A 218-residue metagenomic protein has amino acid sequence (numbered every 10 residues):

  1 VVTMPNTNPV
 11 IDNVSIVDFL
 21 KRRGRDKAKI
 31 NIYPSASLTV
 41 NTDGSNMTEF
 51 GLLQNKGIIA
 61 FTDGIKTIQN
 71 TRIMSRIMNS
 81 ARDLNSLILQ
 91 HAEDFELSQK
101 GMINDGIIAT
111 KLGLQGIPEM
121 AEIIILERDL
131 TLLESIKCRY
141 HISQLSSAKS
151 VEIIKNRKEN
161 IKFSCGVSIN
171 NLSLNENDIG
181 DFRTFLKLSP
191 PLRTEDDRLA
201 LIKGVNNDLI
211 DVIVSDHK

Functional and structural regions predicted by a protein language model:
V1-K27: Metal-associated gating/positioning segment near the N- to mid-region
V1-T3, K29-Y33, D105-L114: Gly-rich Lys/Arg/Thr-decorated short loops/hinges at beta-loop-alpha junctions or inter-strand turns that position
P5-P9, S37, I65-K66, E93-D94 (+2 more regions): Short, ordered loop/turn segments at secondary-structure junctions
V10-N13, D43-N46, N70: Alpha-helix N-cap/helix-start motif
N13-S15, I30-N31, A81-S86: Short acidic, glycine/proline-enriched helix-loop-strand junctions
R23-S37: A glycine-rich helix N-cap at a beta->alpha junction
S37-D43: Active-site beta->alpha loop and helix N-cap motifs at the rims of alpha/beta catalytic domains
M47-I213: Histidine/acidic residue-rich metal-binding segments in metalloenzymes
